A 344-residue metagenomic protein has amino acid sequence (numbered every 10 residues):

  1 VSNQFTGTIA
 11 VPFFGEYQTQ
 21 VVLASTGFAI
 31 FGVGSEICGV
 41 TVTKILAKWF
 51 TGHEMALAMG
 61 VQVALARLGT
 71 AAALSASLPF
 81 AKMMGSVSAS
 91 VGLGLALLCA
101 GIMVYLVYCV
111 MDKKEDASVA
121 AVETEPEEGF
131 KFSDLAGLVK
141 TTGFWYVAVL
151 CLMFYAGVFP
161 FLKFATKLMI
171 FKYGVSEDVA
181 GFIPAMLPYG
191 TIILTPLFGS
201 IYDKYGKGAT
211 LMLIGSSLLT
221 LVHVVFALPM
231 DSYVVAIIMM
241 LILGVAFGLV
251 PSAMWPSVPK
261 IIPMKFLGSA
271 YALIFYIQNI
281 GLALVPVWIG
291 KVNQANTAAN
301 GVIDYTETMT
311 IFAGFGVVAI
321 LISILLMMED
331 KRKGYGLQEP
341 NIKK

Functional and structural regions predicted by a protein language model:
V1-E16, S217-D231: C-terminal ends and interior cores of transmembrane alpha-helices in multi-pass membrane transporters/permeases
V21, G27-L65: Cytoplasmic helix-loop-helix junction between adjacent transmembrane helices in 12-TM secondary transporters
A56-S75, A81-K82, F275-P286: Glycine-rich segments within core transmembrane alpha-helices of 12-TM secondary carriers
A89-Y108, E307-L325: Symmetry-related core transmembrane helices of the 12-TM Major Facilitator Superfamily/SLC fold
V107-S133, K333-K343: Flexible cytoplasmic inter-helical loops of multi-pass small-molecule transporters
T142-T195, V285-P286: Extracytoplasmic gate region of multi-pass secondary transporters
L194-K207, N293: Helix-to-loop junctions at the C-terminal end of transmembrane segments in multipass secondary transporters
G208-S257: C-terminal transmembrane helical hairpin of 12-TM major facilitator-type secondary transporters
